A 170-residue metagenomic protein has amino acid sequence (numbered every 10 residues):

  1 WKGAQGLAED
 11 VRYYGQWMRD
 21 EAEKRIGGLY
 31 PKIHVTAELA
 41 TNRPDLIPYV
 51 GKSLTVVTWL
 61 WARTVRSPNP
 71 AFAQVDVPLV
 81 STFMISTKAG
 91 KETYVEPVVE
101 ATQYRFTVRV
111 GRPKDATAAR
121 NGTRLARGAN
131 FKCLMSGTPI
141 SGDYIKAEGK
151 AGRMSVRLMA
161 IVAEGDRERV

Functional and structural regions predicted by a protein language model:
W1-V170: S-adenosyl-L-methionine-dependent nucleic acid methyltransferase catalytic domains
